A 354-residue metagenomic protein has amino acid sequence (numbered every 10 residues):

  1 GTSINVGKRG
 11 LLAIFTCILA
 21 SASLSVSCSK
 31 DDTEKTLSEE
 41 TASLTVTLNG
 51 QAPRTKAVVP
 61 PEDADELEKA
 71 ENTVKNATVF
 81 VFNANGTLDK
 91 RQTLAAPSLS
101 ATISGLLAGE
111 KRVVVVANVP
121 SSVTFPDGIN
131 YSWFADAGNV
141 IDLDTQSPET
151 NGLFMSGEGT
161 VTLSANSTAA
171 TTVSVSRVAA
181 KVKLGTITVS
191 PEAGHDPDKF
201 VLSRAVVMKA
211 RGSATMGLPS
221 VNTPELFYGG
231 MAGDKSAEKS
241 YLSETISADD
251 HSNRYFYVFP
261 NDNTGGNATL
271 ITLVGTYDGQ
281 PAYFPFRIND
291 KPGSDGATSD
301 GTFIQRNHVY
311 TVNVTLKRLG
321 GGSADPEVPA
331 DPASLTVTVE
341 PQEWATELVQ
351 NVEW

Functional and structural regions predicted by a protein language model:
G1-V26: Sec-dependent bacterial lipoprotein signal peptides
S21-N49, L184, N307, V352: Bacterial Sec-dependent N-terminal signal peptides
V59-E62, A70-N72, N85-T87, L107-G109 (+3 more regions): Structured, solvent-exposed acidic/aromatic patches
D63-G128, K181-G185, S190-R306, L348-W354: Tryptophan-paired
L99-A101, A169-V173, Y310: Short strand-edge motifs at loop-to-beta-strand transitions and within beta-strands of extracellular beta-rich domains
S122-A170, Y283-G296, Q305: Structured interaction patches on ligand/partner-binding surfaces of diverse proteins
P281-V337: C-terminal structured domain segments
A333-W354: Protruding loop/beta-arch "assembly-hinge" segments enriched in small, turn-prone residues
